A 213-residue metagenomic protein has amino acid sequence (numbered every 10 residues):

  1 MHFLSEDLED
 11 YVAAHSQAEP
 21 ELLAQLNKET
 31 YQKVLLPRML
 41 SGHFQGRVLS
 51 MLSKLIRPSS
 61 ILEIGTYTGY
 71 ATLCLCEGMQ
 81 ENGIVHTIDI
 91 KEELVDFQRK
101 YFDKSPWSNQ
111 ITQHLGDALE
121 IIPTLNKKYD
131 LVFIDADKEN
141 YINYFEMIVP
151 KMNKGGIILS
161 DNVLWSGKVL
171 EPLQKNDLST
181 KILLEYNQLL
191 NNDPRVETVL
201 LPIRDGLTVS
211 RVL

Functional and structural regions predicted by a protein language model:
M1-P20, V34-L35: N-terminal auxiliary segments of SAM/dcSAM-dependent transferases
L8, L22, Q45-V48: Short N-terminal amphipathic alpha-helix/helix-capping patch enriched in small hydrophobics with frequent Ser/Thr
E19-L23, S179: Generic alpha-helical segment signature
L26: Beta-strand-loop-alpha "switch" segments that mediate conformational coupling across diverse proteins
L35-L36, S59: Short, contiguous, well-ordered secondary-structure segments
R38-L40: N-terminal small-domain helix-loop-helix segment of the aminotransferase-like
H43-L213: S-adenosylmethionine/decaboxylated-SAM
